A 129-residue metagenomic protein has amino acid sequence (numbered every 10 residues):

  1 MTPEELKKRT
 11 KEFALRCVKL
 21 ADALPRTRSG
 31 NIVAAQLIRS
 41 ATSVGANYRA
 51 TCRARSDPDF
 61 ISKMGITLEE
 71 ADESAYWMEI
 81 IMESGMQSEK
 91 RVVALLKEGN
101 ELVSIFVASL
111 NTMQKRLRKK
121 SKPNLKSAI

Functional and structural regions predicted by a protein language model:
M1-I129: Short, C-terminally biased terminal segments at protein or domain edges
